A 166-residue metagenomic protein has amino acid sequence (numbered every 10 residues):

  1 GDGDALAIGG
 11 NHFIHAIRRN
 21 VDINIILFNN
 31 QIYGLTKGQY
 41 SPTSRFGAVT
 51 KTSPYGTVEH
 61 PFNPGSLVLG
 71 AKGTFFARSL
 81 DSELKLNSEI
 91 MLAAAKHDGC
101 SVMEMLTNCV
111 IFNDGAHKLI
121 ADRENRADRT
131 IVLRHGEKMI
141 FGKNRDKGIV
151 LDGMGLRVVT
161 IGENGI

Functional and structural regions predicted by a protein language model:
G1-G3, G9-G10, F28-N30, A71 (+4 more regions): Fold-independent oxyanion-binding glycine-rich loops and adjacent beta-strand/coil segments at enzyme active sites
G1-G34, L86-E89: Thiamine diphosphate
I8, L35-T36, I111-D114: Short helix/loop capping segments that flank catalytic or ligand/cofactor-binding pockets
H12-H15, Q39-P42, A116-L119: Short, glycine/charged-enriched secondary-structure capping and boundary segments
I26, V102-E104, F141: Structural motif
S41-K96: Conserved thiamine diphosphate
T74-I131: ATP/pyrophosphate-binding catalytic subdomain of soluble kinases
C109-I166: Flexible, low-complexity linker and terminal segments
